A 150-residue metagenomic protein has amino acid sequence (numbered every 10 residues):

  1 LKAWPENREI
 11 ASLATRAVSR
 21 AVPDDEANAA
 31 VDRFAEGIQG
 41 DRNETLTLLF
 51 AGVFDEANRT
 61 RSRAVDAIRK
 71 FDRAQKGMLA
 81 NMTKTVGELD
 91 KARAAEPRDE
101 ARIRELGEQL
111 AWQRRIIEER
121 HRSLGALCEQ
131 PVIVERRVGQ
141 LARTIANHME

Functional and structural regions predicted by a protein language model:
L1-E9, V86-D90, A94-A95, E100-R104 (+3 more regions): Soluble, non-transmembrane alpha-helical interaction regions
L1-N43: N-terminal Sec/ER secretory leader and immediately downstream segment of secreted/extracellular precursors
A30, A67, M78, T85 (+2 more regions): Stable alpha-helical elements in mature extracytoplasmic
E36-V65: Short, charge-rich amphipathic alpha-helices with coiled-coil/heptad character
A57, A64, F71, Q75-E96: Non-transmembrane amphipathic alpha-helical segments
S62, D66-R69, R73, A80 (+3 more regions): Heptad-repeat alpha-helical rod positions in long coiled-coil/spectrin-like domains
A101-E150: Alpha-helical oligomerization segments
